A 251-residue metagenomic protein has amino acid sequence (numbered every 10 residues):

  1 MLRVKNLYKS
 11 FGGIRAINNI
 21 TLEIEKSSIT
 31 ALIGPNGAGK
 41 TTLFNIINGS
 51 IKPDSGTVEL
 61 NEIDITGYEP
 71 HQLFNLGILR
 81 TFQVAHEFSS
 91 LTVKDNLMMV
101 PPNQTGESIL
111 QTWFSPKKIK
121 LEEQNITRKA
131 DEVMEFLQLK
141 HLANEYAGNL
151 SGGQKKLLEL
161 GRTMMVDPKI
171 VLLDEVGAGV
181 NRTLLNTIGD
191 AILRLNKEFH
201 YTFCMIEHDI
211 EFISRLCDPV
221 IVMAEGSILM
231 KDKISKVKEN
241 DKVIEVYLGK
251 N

Functional and structural regions predicted by a protein language model:
I33-P35: The feature captures the beta-strand-to-loop junction immediately N-terminal to the Walker
N48: Helix-to-loop junction immediately C-terminal to a conserved catalytic motif
G56-I63, L76: Conserved ABC transporter NBD signature motif
L110-H141, L193: Conserved ABC ATPase "signature" region
Y146-L150: Conserved ABC ATPase signature
E175-V176: Walker B catalytic motif
